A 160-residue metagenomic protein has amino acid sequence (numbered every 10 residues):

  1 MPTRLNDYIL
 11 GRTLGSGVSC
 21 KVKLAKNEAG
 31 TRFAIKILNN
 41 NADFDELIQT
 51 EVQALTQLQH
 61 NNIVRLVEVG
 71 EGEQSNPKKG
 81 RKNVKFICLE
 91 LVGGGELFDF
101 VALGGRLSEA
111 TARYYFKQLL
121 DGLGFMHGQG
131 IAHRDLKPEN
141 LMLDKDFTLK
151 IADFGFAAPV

Functional and structural regions predicted by a protein language model:
G11-G17, V22: Protein kinase glycine-rich loop
K21-N40: Glycine-rich ATP phosphate-binding loop
I37-L58: Conserved N-lobe beta3->alphaC-helix segment of eukaryotic protein kinase catalytic domains
E68-V69: A short, aromatic-enriched beta-strand patch in the conserved N-lobe beta-sheet of the protein kinase catalytic domain
R81-E96: Conserved short submotifs of the Hanks-type protein kinase catalytic core that shape the nucleotide-binding pocket
F98-L107: AlphaC helix of the protein kinase catalytic domain
Y115-F116: Activation segment signature within eukaryotic-like protein kinase domains
